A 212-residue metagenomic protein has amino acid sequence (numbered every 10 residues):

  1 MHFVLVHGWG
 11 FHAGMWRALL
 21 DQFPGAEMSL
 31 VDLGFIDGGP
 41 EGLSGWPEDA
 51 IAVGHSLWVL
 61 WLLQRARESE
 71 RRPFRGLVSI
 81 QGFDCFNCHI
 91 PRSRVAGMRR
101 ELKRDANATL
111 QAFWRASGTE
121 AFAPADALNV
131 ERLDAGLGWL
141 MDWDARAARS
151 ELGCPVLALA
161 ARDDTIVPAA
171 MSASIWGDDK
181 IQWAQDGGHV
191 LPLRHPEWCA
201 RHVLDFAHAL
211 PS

Functional and structural regions predicted by a protein language model:
M1-G42: Conserved HGGG/HGGXW glycine-rich cap/lid loop of the alpha/beta-hydrolase fold
V4-W9, H55, A160-A161: The conserved beta1-alpha1 loop
D49-C88: Conserved hydrolase catalytic core segment
D84-D126, A135: Helix-rich cap/lid subdomain of alpha/beta-hydrolase
R132-R149, C154: Active-site nucleophile elbow and catalytic-triad environment of alpha/beta-hydrolase enzymes
E151-L152, A158-A160, D164: Short beta-strand/loop motif that positions the catalytic acidic residue of the alpha/beta-hydrolase fold
T165-M171: Conserved alpha/beta-hydrolase "acid-adjacent" motif
G187-R201: Catalytic histidine-centered segment of alpha/beta-hydrolase-like enzymes
